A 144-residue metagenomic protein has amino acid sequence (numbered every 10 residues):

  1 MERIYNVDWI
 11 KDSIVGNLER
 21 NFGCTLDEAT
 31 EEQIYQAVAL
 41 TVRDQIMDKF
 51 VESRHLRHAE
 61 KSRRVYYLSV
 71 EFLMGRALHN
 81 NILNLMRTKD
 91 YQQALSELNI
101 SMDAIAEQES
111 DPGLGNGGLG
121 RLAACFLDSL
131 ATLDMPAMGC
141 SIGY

Functional and structural regions predicted by a protein language model:
M1-Y144: A conserved ligand/cofactor-binding region detector
